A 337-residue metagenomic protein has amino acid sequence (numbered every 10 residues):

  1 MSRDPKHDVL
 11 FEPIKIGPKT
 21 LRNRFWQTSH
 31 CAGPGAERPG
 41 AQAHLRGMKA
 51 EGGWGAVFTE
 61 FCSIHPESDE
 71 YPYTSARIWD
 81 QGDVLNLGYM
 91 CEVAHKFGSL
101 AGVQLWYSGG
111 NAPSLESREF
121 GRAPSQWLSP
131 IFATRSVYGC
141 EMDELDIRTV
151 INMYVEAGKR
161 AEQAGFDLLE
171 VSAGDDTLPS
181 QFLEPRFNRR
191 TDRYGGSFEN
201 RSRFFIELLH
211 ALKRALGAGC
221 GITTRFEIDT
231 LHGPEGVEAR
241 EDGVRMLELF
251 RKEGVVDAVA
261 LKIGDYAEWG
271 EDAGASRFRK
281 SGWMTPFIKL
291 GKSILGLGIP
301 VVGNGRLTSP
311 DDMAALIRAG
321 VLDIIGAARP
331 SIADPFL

Functional and structural regions predicted by a protein language model:
M1-L337: Flavin-dependent oxidoreductase catalytic cores
